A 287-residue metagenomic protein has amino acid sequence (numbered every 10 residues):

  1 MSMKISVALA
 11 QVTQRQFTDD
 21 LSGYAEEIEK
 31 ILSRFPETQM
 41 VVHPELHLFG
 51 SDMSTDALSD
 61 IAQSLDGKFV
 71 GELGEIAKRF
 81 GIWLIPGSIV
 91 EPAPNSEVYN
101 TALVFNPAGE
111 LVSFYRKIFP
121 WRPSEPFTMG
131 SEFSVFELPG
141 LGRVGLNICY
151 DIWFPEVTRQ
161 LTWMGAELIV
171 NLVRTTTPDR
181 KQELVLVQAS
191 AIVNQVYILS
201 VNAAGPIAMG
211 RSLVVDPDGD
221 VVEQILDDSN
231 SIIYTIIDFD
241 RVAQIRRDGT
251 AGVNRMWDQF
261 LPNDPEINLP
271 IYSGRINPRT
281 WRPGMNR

Functional and structural regions predicted by a protein language model:
S2-L9: Extreme N-terminal starter segment of soluble prokaryotic enzymes
T13, H47, I89-V90, C149-W153 (+2 more regions): Catalytic metal-binding/acid-base residues of hydrolase active sites
R15, S22-A108, T177-I192: Cys-nucleophile CN-hydrolase/nitrilase-fold catalytic domain and related Cys-dependent amidase chemistry that acts on
T55, L103, F114-W121, L213 (+1 more regions): Short beta->alpha transition motifs characteristic of CBS
L65-W83, I152-I233: CN hydrolase (nitrilase-like) catalytic-core segments centered on the catalytic cysteine and neighboring Lys/Glu
A93-E167, V173-V185, A189, R247-A251: Active-site catalytic loop in hydrolytic enzyme cores
V135, A203-R287: C-terminal beta-strand edge segments of enzyme domains
